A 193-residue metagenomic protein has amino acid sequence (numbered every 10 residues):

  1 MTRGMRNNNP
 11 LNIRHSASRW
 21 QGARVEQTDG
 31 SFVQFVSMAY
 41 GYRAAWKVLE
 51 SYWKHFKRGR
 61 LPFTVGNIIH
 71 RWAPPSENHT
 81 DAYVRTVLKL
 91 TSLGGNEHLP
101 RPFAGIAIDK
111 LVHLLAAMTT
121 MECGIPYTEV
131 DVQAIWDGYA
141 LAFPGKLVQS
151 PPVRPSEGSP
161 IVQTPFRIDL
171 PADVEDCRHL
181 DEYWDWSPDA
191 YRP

Functional and structural regions predicted by a protein language model:
M1-P193: Cell-wall polysaccharide-cleaving catalytic domain and substrate-binding groove, primarily in peptidoglycan/chitin
